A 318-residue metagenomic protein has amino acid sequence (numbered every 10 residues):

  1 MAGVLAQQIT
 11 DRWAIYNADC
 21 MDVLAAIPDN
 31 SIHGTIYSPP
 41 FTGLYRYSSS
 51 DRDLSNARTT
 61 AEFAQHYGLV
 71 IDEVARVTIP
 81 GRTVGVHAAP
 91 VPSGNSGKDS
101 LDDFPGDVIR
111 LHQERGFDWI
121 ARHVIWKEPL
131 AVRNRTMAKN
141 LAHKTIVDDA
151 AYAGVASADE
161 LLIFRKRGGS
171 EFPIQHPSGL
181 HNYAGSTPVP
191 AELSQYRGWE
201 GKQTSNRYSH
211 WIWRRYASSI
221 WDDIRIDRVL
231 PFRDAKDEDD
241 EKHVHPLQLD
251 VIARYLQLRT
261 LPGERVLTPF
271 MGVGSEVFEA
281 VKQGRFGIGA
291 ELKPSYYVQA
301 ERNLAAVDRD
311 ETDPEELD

Functional and structural regions predicted by a protein language model:
M1-T10, E301-E316: Short, conserved SAM-binding/catalytic segment of Class I S-adenosyl-L-methionine-dependent methyltransferases
M1-V298: Core catalytic lobe of class I
Q175-G179, E311-D318: Short, flexible loop/turn segments with low-complexity composition
